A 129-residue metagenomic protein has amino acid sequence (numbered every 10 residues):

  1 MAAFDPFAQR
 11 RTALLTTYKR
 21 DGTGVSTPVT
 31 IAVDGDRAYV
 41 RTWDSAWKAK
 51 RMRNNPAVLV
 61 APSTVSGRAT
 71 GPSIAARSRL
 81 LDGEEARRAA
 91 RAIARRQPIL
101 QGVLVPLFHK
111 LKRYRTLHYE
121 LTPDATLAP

Functional and structural regions predicted by a protein language model:
M1-A2, V25-T27, S45-A46, V105-P106: A generic local structural motif
M1-L14, R68: Extreme N-terminal tail/first-helix region
F7, Y18, V103-L107: Generic hydrophobic, helix-prone segments enriched in Leu/Val/Ile
R10-D44, V58-P62, G71-I74: Short beta-strand segments
S45-H118, T122-D124: Short, structured beta-strand-loop surface elements
A128-P129: Short, charged/polar, Gly/Pro-enriched secondary-structure boundary elements
